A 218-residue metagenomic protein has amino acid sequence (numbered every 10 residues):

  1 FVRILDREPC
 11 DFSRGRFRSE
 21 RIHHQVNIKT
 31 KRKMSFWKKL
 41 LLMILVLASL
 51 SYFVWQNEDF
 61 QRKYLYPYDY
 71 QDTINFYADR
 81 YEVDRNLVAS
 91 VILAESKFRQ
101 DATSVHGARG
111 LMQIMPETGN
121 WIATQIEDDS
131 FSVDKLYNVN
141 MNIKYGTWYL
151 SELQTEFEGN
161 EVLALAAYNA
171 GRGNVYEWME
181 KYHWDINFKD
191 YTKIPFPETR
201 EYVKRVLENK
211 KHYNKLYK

Functional and structural regions predicted by a protein language model:
F1-S35: N-terminal Lys/Arg-rich, disordered targeting/topogenic segments
V2-L5, R14, V46, L50 (+2 more regions): Generic secretory/membrane-interface signal
L5-R7, R18, K39, N57 (+2 more regions): Intrinsic disorder/low-complexity segments enriched in polar/charged and small flexible residues
K38-Q56: Hydrophobic membrane-insertion alpha-helices, especially the h-region of bacterial N-terminal signal peptides
F53-K218: Catalytic glycan-binding domains that act on GlcNAc-containing polysaccharides
